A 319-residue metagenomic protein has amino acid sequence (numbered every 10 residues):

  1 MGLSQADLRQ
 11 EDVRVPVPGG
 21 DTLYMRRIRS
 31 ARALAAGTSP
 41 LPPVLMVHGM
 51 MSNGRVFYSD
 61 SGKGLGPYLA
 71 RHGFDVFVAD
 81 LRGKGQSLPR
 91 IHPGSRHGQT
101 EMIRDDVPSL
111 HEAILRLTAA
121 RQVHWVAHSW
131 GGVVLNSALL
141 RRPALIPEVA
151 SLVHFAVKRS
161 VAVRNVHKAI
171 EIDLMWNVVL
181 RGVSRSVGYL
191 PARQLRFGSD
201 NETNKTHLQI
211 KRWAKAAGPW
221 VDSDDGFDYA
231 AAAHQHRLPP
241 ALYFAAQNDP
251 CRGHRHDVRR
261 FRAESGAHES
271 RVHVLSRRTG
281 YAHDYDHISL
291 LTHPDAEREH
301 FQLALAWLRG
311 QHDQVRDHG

Functional and structural regions predicted by a protein language model:
M1-G37: N-terminal cap/lid segment of alpha/beta-hydrolase-fold proteins
S30-R90: Short, surface-exposed "cap/lid" segments of acyl-processing enzymes
H48-G49, L69, V78-D80, H124-V134 (+1 more regions): Catalytic nucleophile loop
R96-R116: Alpha/beta-hydrolase active-site loop
G98, A192-S199, I288-D295: Active-site rim elements
R116-R121, W125-V126, W130-D225: Alpha/beta-hydrolase-fold enzymes
F197-V272: Serine-hydrolase catalytic core
R271-G319: Catalytic active-site module of serine/aspartate enzymes centered on a nucleophile-bearing elbow/loop
